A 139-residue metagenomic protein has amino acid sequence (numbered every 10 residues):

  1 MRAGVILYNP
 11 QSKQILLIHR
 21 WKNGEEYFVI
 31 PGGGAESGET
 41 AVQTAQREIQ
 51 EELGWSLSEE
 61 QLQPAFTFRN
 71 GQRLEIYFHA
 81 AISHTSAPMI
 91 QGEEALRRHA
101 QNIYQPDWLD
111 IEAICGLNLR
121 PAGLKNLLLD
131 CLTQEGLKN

Functional and structural regions predicted by a protein language model:
M1-I15, S37: Conserved N-terminal beta-strand and adjoining loop/helix that marks the start of the Nudix/MutT-like hydrolase domain
L7-Y8, L17, A80, W108: Conserved hydrophobic "DFG−1" position in protein kinase catalytic cores
R20: Short loop/turn segments immediately following the C-termini of beta-strands
N23-E26: A conserved beta-turn-beta hairpin within the catalytic core of GNAT-like acetyltransferases that forms part
I30, R73-E75, Q101-Y104: Short connector loops at helix/strand junctions that flank enzyme active sites, especially segments positioning acidic
I30-Q63: The catalytic Nudix box helix
A35, I114-C115: A generic structural signal for short hydrophobic patches within well-formed alpha-helices
F68-A95, D107-A113, R120-G136: Active-site-adjacent beta-strand/loop module that shapes the phosphate/pyrophosphate-binding cleft
